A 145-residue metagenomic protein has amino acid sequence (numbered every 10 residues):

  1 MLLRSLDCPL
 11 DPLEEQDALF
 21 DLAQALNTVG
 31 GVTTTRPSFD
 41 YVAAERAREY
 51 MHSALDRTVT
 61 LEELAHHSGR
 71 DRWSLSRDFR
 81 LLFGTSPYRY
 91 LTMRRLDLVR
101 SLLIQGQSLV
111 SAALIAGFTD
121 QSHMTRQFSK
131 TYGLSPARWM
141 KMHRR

Functional and structural regions predicted by a protein language model:
R4-S68, L81-R89, M93: Short, Lys/Arg-enriched, Trp-marked, Pro/Gly-tolerant hinge/linker segments that flank
C8, R57, Q105-Q107, G117: Flexible coil/turn residues that form the inter-helical turn or adjacent wing/linker of helix-turn-helix
L22-V29, G106, T131, M142-H143: Short, leucine/isoleucine-rich alpha-helical interaction segments at C-terminal helix-coil junctions
M51-A54, L102-G106: Short helix-to-turn junction characteristic of helix-turn-helix DNA-binding domains, especially the helix
H52, T58-R94, A113-M142: Basic/polar phosphate-binding segments, predominantly the helix-turn-helix DNA-binding elements of transcriptional
